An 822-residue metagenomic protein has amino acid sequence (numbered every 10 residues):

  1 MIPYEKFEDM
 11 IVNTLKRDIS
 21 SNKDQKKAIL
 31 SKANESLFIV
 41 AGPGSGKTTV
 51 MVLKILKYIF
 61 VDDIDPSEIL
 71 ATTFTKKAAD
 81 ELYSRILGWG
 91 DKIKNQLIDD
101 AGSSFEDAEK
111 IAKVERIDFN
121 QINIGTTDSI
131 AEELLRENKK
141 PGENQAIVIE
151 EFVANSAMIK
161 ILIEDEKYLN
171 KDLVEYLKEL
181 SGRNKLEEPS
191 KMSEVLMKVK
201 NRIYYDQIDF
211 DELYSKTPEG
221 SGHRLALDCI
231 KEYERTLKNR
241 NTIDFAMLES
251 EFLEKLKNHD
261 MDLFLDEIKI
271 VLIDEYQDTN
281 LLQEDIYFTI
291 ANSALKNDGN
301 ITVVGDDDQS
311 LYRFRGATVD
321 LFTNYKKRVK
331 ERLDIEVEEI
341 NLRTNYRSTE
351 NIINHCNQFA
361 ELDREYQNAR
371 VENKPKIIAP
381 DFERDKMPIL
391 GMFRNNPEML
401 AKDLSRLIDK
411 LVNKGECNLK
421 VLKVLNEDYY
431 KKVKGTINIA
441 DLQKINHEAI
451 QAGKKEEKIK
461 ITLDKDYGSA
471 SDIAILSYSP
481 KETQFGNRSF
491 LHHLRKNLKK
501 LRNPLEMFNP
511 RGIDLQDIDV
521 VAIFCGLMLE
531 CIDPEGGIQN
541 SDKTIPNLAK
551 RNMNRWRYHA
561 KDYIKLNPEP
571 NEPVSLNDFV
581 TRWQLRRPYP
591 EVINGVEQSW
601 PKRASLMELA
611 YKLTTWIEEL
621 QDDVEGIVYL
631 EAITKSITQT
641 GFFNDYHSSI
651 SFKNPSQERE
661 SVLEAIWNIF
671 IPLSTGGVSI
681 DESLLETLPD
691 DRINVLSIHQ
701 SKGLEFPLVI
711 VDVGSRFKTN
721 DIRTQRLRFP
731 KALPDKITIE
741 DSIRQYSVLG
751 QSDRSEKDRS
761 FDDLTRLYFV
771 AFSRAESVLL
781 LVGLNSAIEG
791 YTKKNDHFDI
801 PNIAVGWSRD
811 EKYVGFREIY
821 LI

Functional and structural regions predicted by a protein language model:
I2-S45, T49-V50, E68-L70, G142 (+4 more regions): Accessory N-terminal region flanking or inserted into the helicase ATPase core in nucleic-acid motor proteins
I2-S84, G88, I273, Q277-N540 (+2 more regions): Conserved motor-region signature of P-loop NTPase helicases/translocases
P66-E68, T73-E187, D320-T323: Conserved P-loop NTPase-based nucleic-acid remodeling module centered on helicase motor cores
I124-A131, G222-I270, N280-I290, E427-Y429 (+3 more regions): Conserved helicase/translocase P-loop NTPase motor core
E143-T236, A440, E448-A452, D578-T634: Coupling/switch/interface segments within P-loop NTPase motor domains and analogous charged loops in nucleic-acid
H223, K431-D472, N571-Q700, L704-E705 (+2 more regions): Accessory C-terminal helicase-associated subdomains
Y558-E572, F579-V580, D690-I693, S742-G806: C-terminal accessory regions
I722-E756: Conserved catalytic motifs of ABC-family nucleotide-binding domains
